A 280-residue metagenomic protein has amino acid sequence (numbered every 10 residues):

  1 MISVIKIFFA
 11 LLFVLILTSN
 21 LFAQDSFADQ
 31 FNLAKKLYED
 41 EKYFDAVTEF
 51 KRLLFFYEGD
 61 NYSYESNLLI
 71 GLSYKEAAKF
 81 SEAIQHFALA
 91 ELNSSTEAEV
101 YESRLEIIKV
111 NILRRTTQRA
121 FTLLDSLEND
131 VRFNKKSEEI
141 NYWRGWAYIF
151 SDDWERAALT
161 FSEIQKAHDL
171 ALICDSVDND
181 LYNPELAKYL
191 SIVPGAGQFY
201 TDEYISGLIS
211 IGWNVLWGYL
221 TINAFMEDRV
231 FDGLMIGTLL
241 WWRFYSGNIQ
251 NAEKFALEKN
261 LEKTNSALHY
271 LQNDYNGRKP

Functional and structural regions predicted by a protein language model:
D25-F56, E76: Alpha-helical segment of the N-proximal tetratricopeptide repeat
L54-S63, E91-E102, E128-S137, S162-A171 (+1 more regions): Short solvent-exposed coil/turn linkers within tandem alpha-helical repeat scaffolds
E65, K79, E99-E102, K109 (+2 more regions): Hydrophobic alpha-helical membrane segments
